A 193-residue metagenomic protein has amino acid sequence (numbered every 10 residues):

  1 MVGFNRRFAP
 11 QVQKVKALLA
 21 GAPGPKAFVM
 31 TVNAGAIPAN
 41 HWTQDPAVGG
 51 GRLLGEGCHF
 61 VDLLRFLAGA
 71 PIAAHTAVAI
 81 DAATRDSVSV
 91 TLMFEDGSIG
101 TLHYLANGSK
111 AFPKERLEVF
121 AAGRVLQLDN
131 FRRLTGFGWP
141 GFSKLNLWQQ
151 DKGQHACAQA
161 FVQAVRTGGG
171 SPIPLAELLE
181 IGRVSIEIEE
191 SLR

Functional and structural regions predicted by a protein language model:
M1-F4: Beta-strand-loop-alpha-helix segment that lines the small-molecule cofactor/substrate pocket of alpha/beta enzymes
R6-V78: Predominantly a Rossmann-like dinucleotide-binding segment in NAD(P)-dependent oxidoreductases
P10, K14-A17, L63, S89 (+3 more regions): Alpha-helical elements of Rossmann-like donor-binding domains used by nucleotide-donor carbohydrate transfer enzymes
V12-K14, P38-T43, S87, K114-E115 (+2 more regions): Short aromatic-enriched loop/helix-cap "lid" or pocket-rim segments at secondary-structure transitions that line
G55, V61-R133, A158-G169: Contiguous beta-strand/loop segments that form the cofactor/metal-binding neighborhood of enzyme cores
E95, A160-R193: C-terminal helix-rich "cap/oligomerization" subdomain common to oxidoreductases
A111-R116, F137-W148: A short, polar/proline- and glycine-enriched secondary-structure boundary/capping micro-motif
W148-Q159: Active-site loop of classical SDR/Rossmann-like NAD(P)-dependent oxidoreductases, centered on the catalytic Tyr-X3-Lys
